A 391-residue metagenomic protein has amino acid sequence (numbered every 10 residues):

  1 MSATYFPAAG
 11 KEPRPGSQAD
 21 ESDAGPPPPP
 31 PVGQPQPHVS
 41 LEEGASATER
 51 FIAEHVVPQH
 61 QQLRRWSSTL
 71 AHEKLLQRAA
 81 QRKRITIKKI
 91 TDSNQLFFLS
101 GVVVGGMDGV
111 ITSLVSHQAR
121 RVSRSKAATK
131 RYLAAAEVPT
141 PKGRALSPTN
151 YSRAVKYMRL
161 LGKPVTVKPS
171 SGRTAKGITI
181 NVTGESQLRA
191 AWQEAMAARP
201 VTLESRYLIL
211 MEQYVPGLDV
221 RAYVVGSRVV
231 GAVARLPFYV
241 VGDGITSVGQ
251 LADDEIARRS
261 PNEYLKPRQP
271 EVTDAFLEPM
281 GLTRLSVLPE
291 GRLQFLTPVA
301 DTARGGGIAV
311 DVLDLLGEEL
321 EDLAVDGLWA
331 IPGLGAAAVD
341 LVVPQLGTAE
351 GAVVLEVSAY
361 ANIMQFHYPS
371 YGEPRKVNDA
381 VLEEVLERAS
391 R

Functional and structural regions predicted by a protein language model:
M1-V56, L63-R65, R391: Non-catalytic N-terminal targeting/anchoring module and adjacent flexible stem/linker that precedes the structured
A3, R304, I308-E319, A330-A336 (+1 more regions): C-terminal active-site "lid" helix and adjoining low-complexity regulatory extension at the edge of ATP-using catalytic
T48-L161, R173: Conserved N-proximal alpha/beta basic substrate-recognition cap immediately N-terminal to, or forming the N-lobe
E73, Q77, L320-V325, L382: Short, hydrophobic/amphipathic alpha-helical packing segments that form internal helix faces or helix-helix interfaces
T86, R221, D340: Short, surface-exposed charged micro-motifs
F97-G106, V220-V225, G231, G347-Q365: A short beta-strand motif that forms the metal-chelation/ATP-contact edge of phosphoryl-transfer active sites
G109, V115-P267, E318-D322: Active-site nucleotide/adenylate-binding loops and adjacent lid/helix of ATP-dependent enzymes
A252-G347: A long amphipathic alpha-helix within ATP-dependent nucleotide-binding catalytic cores
